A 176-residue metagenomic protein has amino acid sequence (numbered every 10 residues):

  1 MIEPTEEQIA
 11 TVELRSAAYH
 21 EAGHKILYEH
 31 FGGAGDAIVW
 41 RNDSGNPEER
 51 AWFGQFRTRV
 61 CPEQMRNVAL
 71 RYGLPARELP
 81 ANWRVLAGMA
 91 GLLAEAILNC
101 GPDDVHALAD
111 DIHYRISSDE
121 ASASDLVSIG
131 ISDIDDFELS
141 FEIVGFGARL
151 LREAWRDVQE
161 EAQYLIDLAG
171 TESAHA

Functional and structural regions predicted by a protein language model:
I2-A176: Soluble catalytic regions of large protease machineries
